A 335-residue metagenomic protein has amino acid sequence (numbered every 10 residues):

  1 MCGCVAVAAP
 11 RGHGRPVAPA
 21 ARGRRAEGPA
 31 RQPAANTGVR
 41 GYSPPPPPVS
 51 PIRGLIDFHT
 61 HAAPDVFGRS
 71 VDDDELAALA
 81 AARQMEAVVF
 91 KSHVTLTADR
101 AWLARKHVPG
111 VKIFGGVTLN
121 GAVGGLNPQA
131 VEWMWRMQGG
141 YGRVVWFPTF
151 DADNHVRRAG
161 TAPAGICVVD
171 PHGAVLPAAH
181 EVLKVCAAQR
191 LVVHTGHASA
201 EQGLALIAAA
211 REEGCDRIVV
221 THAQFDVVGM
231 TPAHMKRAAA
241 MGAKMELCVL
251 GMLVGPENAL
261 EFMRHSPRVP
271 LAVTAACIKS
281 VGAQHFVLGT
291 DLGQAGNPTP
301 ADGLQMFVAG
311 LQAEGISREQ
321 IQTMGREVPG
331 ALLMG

Functional and structural regions predicted by a protein language model:
C4, R31-Q32, A301-G335: Mid-to-C-terminal alpha-helical segments outside catalytic/metal-binding sites
A9-G12, P16-R24, G28-A35, V39-R40 (+1 more regions): Short, low-complexity intrinsically disordered segments enriched in A/P/G/S/L with frequent Arg, especially at protein
V39-V111: An N-terminally biased module of ancient metal coordination in phosphate/nucleic-acid-related enzymes
P47-G54, V108-P128, G142-V156: Metal-cofactor-binding active-site regions of metalloenzymes
P47-P48, D73-A78, D99-L103, P109 (+6 more regions): Histidine/acidic residue-rich metal-binding segments in metalloenzymes
I56-T60, V88-F90, F114-V117, V145-F147 (+4 more regions): Hydrophobic faces of well-ordered beta-strands that scaffold small-molecule active sites in alpha/beta enzyme cores
D57-G68, D151-A152, R157-A174: Glycine-rich phosphate-binding "P-loop"
C248, A283-P300: Short acidic/histidine-rich active-site segments
